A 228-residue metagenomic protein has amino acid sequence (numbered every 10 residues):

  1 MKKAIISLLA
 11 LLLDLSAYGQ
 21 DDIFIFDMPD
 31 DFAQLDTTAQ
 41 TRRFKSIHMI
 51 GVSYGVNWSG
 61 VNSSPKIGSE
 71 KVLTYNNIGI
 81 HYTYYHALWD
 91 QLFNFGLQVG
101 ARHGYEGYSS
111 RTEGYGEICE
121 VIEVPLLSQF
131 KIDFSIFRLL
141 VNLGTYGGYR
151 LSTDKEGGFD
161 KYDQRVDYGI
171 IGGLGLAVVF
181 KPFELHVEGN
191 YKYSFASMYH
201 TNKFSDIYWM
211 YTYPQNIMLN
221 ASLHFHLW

Functional and structural regions predicted by a protein language model:
A4-L13: Sec-dependent N-terminal signal peptides
G19-Y85, H224-W228: Short glycine/proline- and aromatic-enriched beta-strand/turn motifs that initiate or cap beta-hairpins
A39-I47, A87-F95, D133-R138, V179-E184 (+1 more regions): Short loop/turn motifs that connect adjacent beta-strands in outer-membrane beta-barrel proteins
S46-H48, V72-I78, F95, I118-V124 (+3 more regions): Residues that define the transmembrane beta-barrel architecture of outer-membrane proteins
I50-Y54, L97-A101, L126, V141-T145 (+3 more regions): Membrane-embedded beta-strand positions of outer-membrane beta-barrel proteins
V56-G60, Y84, A101-G107, T145-T153 (+2 more regions): Transmembrane beta-strands of outer-membrane beta-barrel pores
G60-E70, G104-V121, Y149-V166, S197-Q215: Flexible, solvent-exposed loop segments that connect beta-strands
D167-W228: Predominantly the C-terminal beta-signal and adjacent terminal strand-loop region of outer-membrane beta-barrel
